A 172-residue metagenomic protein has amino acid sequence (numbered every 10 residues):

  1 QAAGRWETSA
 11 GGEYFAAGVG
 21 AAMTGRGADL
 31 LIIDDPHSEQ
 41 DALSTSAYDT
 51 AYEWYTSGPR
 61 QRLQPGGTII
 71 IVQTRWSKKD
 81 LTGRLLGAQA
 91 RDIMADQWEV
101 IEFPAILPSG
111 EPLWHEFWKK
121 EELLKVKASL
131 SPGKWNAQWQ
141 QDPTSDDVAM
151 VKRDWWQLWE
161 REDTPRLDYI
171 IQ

Functional and structural regions predicted by a protein language model:
Q1-M23: Conserved nucleotide-state-sensing and coupling region of NTP-binding domains
R5-S9, A90-A95, A128-S129, V148 (+1 more regions): Short, conserved catalytic or adaptor-binding loops enriched in Gly and charged residues
A10, G20, Q73-W76, L107 (+1 more regions): Short, flexible loop/turn elements at secondary-structure junctions
G11-E13, G27-L30, G66-I70, D168-Y169: Loop/turn-to-beta-strand initiation segments
A21-R26, D96, F103-W118: Extended acidic/charged loop-beta regions that coordinate divalent cations and stabilize anionic phosphate/carboxylate
L30-P108: Signature of the SF2 helicase/ATPase Hel1-core->accessory helical subdomain module
G110-Q172: ATPase catalytic-site recognition across NTP-hydrolyzing enzymes
